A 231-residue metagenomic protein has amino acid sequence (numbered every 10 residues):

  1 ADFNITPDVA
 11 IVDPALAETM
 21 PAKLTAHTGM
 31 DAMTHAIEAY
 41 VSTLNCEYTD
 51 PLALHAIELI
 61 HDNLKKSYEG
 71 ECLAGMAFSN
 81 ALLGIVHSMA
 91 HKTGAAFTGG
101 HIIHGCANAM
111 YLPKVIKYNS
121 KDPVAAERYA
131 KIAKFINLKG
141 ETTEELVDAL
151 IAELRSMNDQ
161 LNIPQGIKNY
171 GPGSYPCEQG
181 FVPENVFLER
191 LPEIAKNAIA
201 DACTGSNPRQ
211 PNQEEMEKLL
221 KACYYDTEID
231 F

Functional and structural regions predicted by a protein language model:
A1-N45, E127-K131: A glycine/threonine-rich phosphate-anchoring loop and its flanking beta-alpha core in nucleotide/phosphate-binding
T25, G29-A32, L52, A56 (+3 more regions): Catalytic-loop motifs flanking and including active-site residues across diverse enzymes
M33-I37, S67-G75, M89-A90, L112 (+4 more regions): Short alpha-helical scaffolding segments that buttress acidic/His motifs in well-ordered protein cores
E38-N80, H91-T98: Glycine-rich phosphate/diphosphate-binding loops and the adjacent beta-loop-alpha structural elements that coordinate
G75-N108, D201-S206: Glycine-rich phosphate/pyrophosphate-binding beta-alpha loops
A96-R190, G205, I229: Gly/Pro-rich interdomain helix-loop hinge
N185-F231: Short, amphipathic C-terminal "tail helix"
